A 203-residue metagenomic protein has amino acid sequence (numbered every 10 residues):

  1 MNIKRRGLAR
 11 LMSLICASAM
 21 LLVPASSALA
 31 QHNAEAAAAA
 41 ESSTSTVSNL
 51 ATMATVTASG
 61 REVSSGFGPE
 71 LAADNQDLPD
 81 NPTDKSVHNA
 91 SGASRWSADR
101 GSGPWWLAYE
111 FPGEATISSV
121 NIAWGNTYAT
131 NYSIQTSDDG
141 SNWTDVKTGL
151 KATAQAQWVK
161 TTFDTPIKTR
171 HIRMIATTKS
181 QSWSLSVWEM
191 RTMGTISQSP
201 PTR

Functional and structural regions predicted by a protein language model:
M1-G7: N-terminal secretory signal peptides that target proteins for export/translocation
N2, V23, S64-S65, S182: Short, surface-exposed beta-strand/loop "edge" segments at domain boundaries and coil↔beta transitions
L8-S18, P24, A30: Sec-dependent N-terminal signal peptides
L21-S43: Sec-dependent signal peptide cleavage junction
A37-H88: Predominantly extracellular/luminal regions of secreted and cell-surface proteins, especially disulfide-bonded
V47, D80, S86-K147, Q155-R203: Aromatic, loop-rich ligand-recognition surfaces of beta-strand-rich domains
